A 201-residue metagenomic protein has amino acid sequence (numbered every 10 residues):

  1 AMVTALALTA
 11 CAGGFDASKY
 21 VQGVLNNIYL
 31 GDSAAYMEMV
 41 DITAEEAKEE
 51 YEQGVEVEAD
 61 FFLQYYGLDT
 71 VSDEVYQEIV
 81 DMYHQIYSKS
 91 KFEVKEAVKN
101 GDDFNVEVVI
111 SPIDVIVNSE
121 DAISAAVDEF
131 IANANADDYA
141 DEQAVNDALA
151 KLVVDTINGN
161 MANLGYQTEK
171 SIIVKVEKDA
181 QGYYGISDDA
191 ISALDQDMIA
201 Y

Functional and structural regions predicted by a protein language model:
A1-T4: Sec-dependent N-terminal signal peptides
A7-A10: C-terminal motif of bacterial Sec signal peptides marking the signal peptidase cleavage site
G13-Y201: Subset-of-secretome marker
